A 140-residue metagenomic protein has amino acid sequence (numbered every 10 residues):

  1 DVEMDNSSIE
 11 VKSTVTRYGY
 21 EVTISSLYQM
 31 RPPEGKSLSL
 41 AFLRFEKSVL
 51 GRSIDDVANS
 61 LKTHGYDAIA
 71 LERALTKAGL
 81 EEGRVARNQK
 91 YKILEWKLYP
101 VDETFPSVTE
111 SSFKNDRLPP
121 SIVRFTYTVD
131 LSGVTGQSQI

Functional and structural regions predicted by a protein language model:
V2, S7-V15: Conserved catalytic cores of phosphodiester-cleaving nucleases, focusing on short active-site segments
T14-I140: Nucleic-acid endonuclease domains
